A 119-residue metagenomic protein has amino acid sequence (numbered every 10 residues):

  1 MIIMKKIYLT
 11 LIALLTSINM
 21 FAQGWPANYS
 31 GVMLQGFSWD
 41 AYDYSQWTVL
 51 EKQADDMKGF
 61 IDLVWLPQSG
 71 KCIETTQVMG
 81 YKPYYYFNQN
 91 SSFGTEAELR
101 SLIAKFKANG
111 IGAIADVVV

Functional and structural regions predicted by a protein language model:
M1-I7: Positively charged n-region of N-terminal signal peptides that target proteins for export
M4, F21-G24: Basic/polar N-terminal segments that are highly enriched at the extreme N-terminus, encompassing both cleavable
I7-L9, I73: Short, well-ordered helical secondary-structure segments
T10, M20-F21: Cleavable N-terminal signal peptides
A13-L14: Short, linear, compositionally biased motifs with a strong N-terminal bias
Q23-A115: N-terminal structural segment of carbohydrate-active enzymes
